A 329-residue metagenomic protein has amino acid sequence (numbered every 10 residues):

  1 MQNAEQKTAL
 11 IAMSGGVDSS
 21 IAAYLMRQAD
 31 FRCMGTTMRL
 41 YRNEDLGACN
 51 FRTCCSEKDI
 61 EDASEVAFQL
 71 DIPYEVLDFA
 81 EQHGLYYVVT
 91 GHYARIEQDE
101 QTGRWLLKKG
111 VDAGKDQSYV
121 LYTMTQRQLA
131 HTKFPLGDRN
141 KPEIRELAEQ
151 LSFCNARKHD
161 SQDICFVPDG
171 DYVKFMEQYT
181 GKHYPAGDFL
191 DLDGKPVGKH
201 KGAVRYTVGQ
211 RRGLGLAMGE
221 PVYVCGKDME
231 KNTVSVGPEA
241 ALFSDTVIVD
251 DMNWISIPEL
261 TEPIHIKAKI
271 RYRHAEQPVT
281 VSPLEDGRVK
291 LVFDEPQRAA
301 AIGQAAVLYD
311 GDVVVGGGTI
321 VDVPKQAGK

Functional and structural regions predicted by a protein language model:
M1-Y122, K133, K141-E143, E149-Q150: ATP-dependent adenylation/nucleotidyltransferase module used to activate substrates
V89-E97, Q101-K329: AMP-forming adenylation/ATP pyrophosphatase catalytic core
